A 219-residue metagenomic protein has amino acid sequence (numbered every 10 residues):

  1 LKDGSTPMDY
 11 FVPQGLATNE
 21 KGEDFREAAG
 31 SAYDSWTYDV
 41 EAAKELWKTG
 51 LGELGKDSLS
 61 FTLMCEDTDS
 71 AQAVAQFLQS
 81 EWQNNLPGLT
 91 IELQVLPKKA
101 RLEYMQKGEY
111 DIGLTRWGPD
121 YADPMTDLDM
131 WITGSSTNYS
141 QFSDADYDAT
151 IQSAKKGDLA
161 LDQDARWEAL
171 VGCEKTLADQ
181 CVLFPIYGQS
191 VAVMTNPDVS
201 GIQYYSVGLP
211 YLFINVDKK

Functional and structural regions predicted by a protein language model:
L1-G4, L16, W47-L54, W82-L86 (+4 more regions): Sec/Tat-exported extracytoplasmic proteins
L1-K2, Y10-F11, V74-Q76, P124-D127 (+1 more regions): Short, solvent-exposed loop/turn and secondary-structure capping segments
L1-Y10, A32, L59-D69, A160-C181: Alpha-helical secondary-structure segments
T6-T49, T68-Q72: Structural transition elements
G22, A122-L128, Q141: Short, charged, surface-exposed secondary-structure boundary motifs
D34-T37, G88-R101, Q106, L128-P197: Extracytoplasmic/peripheral linker and loop segments enriched in polar/acidic and small residues with frequent Thr/Pro
V40, K44-P119, V191: Ligand/substrate-recognition segments at binding pockets and active sites
V193-K219: Long beta-strand-rich cores associated with HINT superfamily self-processing modules
